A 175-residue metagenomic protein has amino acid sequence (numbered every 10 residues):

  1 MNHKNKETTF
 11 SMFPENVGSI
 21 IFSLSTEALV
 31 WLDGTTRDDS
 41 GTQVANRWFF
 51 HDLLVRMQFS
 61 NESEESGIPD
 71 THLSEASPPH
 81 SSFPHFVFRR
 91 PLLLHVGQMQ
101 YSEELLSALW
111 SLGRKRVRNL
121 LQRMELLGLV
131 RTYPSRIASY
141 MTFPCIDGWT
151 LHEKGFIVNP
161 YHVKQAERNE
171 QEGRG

Functional and structural regions predicted by a protein language model:
M1-E104: Short recognition helix of helix-turn-helix/winged-helix DNA-binding domains
M1-K6, R114-G175: Winged-helix/helix-turn-helix nucleic-acid-interaction surface
Q43, L106, R131-Y133: Generic marker of residues within folded, mature protein domains
R89, W110-L112, W149: Tryptophan-centered motif/residue detector
Q100, S111, L127: Short catalytic/metal-binding and nucleic-acid-binding patches
E103-R114: Short helix-coil junctions and helix-kink-helix linkers
